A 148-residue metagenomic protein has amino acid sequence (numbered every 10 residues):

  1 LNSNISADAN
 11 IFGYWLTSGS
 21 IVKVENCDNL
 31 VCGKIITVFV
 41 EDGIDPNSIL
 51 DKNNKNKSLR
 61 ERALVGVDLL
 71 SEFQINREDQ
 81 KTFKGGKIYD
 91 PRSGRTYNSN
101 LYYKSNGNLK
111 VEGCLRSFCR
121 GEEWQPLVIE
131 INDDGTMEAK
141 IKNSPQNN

Functional and structural regions predicted by a protein language model:
N4-Y14: N-terminal helix-cap/turn-to-beta initiation motif at the start of protein domains
W15-L16, K84-P91, V111-C114: Short beta-strand segments that buttress and anchor functional surface loops
L16-R62, G66-L70, Q74-N76, S144: Short, solvent-exposed loop/hinge segments that bridge or flank secondary-structure elements
N26-D28, I35-T37, L101-S105, G113-R116 (+1 more regions): A mature extracytoplasmic/lumenal domain signature
V31, K81-K84, G107-K110: Hydrophobic residues embedded in beta-strands of well-ordered beta-sheets
I35, G43-P46, G94-Y97, R120-Q125: A short, polar/proline- and glycine-enriched secondary-structure boundary/capping micro-motif
D68-L101: Mid-chain, well-packed structural core segment of small domains
L115-N147: Edge beta-strand at a domain terminus
